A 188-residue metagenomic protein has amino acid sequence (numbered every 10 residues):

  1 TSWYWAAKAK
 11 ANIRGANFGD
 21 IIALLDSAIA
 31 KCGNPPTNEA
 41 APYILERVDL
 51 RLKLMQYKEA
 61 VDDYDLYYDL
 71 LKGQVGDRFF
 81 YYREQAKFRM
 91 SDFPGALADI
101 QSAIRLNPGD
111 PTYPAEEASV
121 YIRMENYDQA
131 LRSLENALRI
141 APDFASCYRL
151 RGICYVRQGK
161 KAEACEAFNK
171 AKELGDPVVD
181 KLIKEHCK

Functional and structural regions predicted by a protein language model:
T1-W3, P36-A41, V75-R78, P111-T112 (+2 more regions): Helix-start (N-cap) detector for alpha-helical repeat units in TPR-like alpha-solenoids, especially tetratricopeptide
A28, Y67, S102-A103, N136-A137 (+1 more regions): Canonical positions in the second alpha-helix
K31-P35, L70-K72, L106, I140 (+1 more regions): Structural marker of alpha-solenoid helical repeat scaffolds
R157, K161-K188: Terminal, low-structured helical/coil segments at or just beyond the last alpha-helical repeat
